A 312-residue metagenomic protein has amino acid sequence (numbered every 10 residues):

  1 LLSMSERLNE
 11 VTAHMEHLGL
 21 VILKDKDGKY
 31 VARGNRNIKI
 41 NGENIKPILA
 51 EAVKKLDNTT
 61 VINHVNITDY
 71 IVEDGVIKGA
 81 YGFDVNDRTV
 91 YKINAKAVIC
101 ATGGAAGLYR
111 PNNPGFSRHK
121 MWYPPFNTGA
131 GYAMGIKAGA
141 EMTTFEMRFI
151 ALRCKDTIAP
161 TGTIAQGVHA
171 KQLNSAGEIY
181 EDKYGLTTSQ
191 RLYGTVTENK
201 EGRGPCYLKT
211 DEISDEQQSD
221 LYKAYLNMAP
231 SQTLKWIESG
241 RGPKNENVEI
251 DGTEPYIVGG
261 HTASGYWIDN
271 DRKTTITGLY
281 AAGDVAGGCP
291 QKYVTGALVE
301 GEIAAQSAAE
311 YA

Functional and structural regions predicted by a protein language model:
L1-S5: Glycine-rich active-site loop/strand segments that organize a redox cofactor
L8-A13, L20, G131, K137: Hydrophobic or amphipathic alpha-helical targeting/insertion segments
N9, E16-T68, V76, T144-Y293 (+1 more regions): Mobile, glycine/GP-rich and aromatic-enriched active-site lid/loop segments adjacent to catalytic centers
G79-D84: Short beta-strand segments that buttress and anchor functional surface loops
N86-A97, T275-G278: Core beta-strand elements of the Rossmann-like FAD/NAD(P) dinucleotide-binding domain in flavoenzyme oxidoreductases
A95-A97, A101-T102, A282-G283: Short, well-ordered coil/turn residues at beta-beta hairpins and beta-strand->alpha-helix junctions within
C100-A159, L298-V299, I303-Q306: Glycine-rich loop(s) and the adjacent beta-strand/alpha-helix scaffold that form part
Y311-A312: Long, amphipathic alpha-helical stalk/connector segments used for oligomerization, subunit docking, or mechanical
